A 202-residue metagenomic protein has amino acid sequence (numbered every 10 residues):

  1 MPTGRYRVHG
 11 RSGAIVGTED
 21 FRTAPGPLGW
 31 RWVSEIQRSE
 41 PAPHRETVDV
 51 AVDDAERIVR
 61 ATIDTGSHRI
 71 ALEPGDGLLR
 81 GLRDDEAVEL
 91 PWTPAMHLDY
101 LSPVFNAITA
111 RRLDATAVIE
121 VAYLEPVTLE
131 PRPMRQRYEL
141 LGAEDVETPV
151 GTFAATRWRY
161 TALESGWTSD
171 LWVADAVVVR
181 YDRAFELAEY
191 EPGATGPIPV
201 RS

Functional and structural regions predicted by a protein language model:
M1-E86, A117-S202: Acidic, serine/threonine-rich low-complexity disordered tracts
R83-P103: Acidic/charged, solvent-exposed loop-and-adjacent secondary-structure segments enriched in E/D, K/R, S/T, and G/P
A110-A115: Hydrophobic, low-charge alpha-helical segments
